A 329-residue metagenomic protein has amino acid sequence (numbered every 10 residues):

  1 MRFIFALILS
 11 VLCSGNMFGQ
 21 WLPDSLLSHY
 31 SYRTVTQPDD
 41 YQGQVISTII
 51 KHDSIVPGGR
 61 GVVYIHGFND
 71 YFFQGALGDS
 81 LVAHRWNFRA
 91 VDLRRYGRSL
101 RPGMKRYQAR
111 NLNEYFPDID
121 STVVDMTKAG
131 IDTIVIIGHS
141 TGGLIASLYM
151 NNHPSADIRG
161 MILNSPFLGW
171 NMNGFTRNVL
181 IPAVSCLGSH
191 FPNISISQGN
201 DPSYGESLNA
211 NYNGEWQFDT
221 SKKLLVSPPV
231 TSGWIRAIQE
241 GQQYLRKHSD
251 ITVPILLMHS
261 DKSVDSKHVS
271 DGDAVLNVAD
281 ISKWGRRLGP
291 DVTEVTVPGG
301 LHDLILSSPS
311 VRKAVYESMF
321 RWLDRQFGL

Functional and structural regions predicted by a protein language model:
Q20-I55: N-terminal cap/lid segment of alpha/beta-hydrolase-fold proteins
G59-G67: Short beta-strand element of the alpha/beta-hydrolase
F68-N69, G97-T133, V311-V315: Catalytic nucleophile-loop/oxyanion-hole region of alpha/beta-hydrolase and closely related hydrolase-like folds
D70-F73, V82-G103: Conserved alpha/beta-hydrolase
T141, I145-S232: Alpha/beta-hydrolase-fold enzymes
S197-V292: Serine-hydrolase catalytic core
D291-L329: Catalytic active-site module of serine/aspartate enzymes centered on a nucleophile-bearing elbow/loop
